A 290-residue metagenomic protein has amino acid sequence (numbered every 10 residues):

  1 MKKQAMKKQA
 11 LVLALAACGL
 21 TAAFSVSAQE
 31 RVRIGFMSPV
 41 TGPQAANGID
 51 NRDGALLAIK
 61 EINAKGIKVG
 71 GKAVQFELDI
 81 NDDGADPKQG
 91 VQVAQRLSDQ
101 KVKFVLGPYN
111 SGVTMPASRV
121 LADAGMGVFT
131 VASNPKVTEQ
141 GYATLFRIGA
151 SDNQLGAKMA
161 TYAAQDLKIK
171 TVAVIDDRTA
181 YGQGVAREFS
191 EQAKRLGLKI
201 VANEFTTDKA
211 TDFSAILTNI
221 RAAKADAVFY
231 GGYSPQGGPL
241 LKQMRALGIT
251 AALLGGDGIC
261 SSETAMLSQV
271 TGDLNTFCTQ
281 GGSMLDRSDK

Functional and structural regions predicted by a protein language model:
K2-L13: Bacterial N-terminal signal peptides that target proteins for export
A23-S25: N-terminal signal peptide c-region/cleavage motif recognized by signal peptidases
S27-I49: Glycine/serine-rich loop-strand microenvironments at binding/catalytic pocket rims
R31, A46-D53, K68-E139, I148 (+2 more regions): Beta-alpha junction/loop-to-helix N-cap segments that form part of ligand/metal-binding clefts
R31-P39, F76-I80, K170-V172: Short, well-ordered beta-strand elements
N47-G70, E188-K194: Short, polar/charged alpha-helical segment
V91, S98, A164-Q165, R221 (+2 more regions): Non-catalytic positions within long, well-ordered alpha-helices that form the structural scaffold/packing of enzyme
V102-N203, A252-D286: Extracytoplasmic ligand/sensor domains, especially the bilobed periplasmic-binding protein
